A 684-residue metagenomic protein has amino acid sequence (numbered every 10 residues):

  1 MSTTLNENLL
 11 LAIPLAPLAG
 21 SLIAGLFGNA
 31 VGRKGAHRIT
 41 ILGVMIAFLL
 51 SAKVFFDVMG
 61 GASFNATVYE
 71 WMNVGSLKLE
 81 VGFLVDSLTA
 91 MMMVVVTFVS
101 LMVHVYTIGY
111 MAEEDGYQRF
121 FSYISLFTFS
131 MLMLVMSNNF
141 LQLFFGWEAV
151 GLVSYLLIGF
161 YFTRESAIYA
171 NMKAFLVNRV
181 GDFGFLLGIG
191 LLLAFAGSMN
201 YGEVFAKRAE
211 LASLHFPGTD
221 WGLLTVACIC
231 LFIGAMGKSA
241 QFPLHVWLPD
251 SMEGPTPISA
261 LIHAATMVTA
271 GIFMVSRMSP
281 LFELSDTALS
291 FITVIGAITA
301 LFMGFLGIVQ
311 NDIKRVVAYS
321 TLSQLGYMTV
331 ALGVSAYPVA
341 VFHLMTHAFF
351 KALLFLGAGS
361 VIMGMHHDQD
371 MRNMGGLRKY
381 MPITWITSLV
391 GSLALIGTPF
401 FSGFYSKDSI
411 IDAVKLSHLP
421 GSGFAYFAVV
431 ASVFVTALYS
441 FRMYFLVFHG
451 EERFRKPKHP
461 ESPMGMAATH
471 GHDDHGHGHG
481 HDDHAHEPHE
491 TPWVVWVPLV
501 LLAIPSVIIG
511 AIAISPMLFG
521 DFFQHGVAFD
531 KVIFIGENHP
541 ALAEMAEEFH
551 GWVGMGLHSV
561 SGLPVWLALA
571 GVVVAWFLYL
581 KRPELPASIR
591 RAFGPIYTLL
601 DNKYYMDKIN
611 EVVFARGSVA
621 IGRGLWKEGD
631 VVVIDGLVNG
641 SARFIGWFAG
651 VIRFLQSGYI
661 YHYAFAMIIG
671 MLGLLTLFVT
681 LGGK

Functional and structural regions predicted by a protein language model:
M1-L9, F27-S122, F195-T219, T225 (+5 more regions): Transmembrane helix-loop-helix hairpins at membrane boundaries of multipass inner-membrane proteins
S2-L15, V31-R38, L42, L77-V95 (+8 more regions): Membrane-entry segments of alpha-helical transmembrane domains in multi-pass membrane proteins
P14-N29, L101-M102, M236, A240 (+1 more regions): N-terminal signal-anchor/start-transfer transmembrane helix
R33-I46, M172-G184, K379-S388, Y444 (+2 more regions): Alpha-helical transmembrane segments and their helix-start/interface "positive-inside/aromatic belt" motifs in integral
G43-V58, G181-A194, S388-I396, P498-F522 (+2 more regions): Hydrophobic alpha-helical membrane-insertion segments
M59-N65, L193-V204, T398-I410, A511-A541: Membrane-helix interface motif
G61, S76, V81, W493 (+3 more regions): Aromatic-capped, Gly/Pro-kinked transmembrane alpha-helices
M102-G146, L152-A485: Hydrophobic transmembrane alpha-helices and their helix-loop junctions in integral membrane proteins
